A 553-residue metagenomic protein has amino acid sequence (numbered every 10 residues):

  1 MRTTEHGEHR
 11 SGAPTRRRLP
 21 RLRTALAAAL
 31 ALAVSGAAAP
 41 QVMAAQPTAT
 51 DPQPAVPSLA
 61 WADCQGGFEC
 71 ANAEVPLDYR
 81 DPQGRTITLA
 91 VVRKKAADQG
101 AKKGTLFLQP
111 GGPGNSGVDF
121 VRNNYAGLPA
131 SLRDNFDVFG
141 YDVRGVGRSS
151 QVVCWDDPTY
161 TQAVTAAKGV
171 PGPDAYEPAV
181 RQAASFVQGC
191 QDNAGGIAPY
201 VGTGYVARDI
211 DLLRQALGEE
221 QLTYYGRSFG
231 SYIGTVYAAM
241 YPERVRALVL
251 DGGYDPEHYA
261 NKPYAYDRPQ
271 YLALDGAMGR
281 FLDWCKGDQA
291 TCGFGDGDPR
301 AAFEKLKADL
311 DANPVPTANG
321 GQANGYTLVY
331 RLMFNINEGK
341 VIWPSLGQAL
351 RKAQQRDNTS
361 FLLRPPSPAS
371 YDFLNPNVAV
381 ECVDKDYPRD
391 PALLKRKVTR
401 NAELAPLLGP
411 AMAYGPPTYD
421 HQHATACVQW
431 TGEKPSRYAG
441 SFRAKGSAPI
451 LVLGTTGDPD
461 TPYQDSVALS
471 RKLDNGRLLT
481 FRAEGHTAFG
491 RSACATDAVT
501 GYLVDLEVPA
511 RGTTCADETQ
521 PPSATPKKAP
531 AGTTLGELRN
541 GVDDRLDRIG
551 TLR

Functional and structural regions predicted by a protein language model:
R2-A28, A33-G36, P40-G169, P173-Y176 (+5 more regions): Catalytic-loop region of hydrolases
S116, R208, G226-A238: Glycine-rich nucleophile elbow surrounding the catalytic serine of serine-hydrolase chemistry
Q151, D157-A216: Active-site-proximal cap/loop segments of hydrolase catalytic domains
V153-T165, Y241-D298, L332-N335, Q348-S370: A catalytic-pocket lid/entrance helix-loop region that shapes and gates access to the active site across common
L217-F229: Alpha/beta-hydrolase fold nucleophile elbow
R300-S447, R491, A524, P530-R553: Alpha/beta-hydrolase fold active-site neighborhood
L451-G457: Conserved strand-to-loop "acid loop" that flanks and positions the catalytic carboxylate
P459-Q464: Conserved alpha/beta-hydrolase "acid-adjacent" motif
